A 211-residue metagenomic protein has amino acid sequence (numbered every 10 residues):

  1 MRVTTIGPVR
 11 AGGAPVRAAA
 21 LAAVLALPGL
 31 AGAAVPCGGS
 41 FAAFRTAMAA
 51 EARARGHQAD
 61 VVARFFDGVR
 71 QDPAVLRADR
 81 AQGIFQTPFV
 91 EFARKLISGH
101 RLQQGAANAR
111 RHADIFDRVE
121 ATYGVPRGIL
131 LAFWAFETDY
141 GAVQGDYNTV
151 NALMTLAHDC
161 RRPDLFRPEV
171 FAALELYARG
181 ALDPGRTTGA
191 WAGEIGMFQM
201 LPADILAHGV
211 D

Functional and structural regions predicted by a protein language model:
R2-A20: Bacterial N-terminal signal peptides that target proteins for export
R17-G29: Bacterial N-terminal signal peptides
A31-A34: Boundary at the C-terminal end of the N-terminal hydrophobic targeting segment
P36-G38: Sequence contexts marking disulfide-bonded cysteines in secreted/extracellular proteins
S40-A59, A63: Mature N-terminal segment immediately following signal peptide/propeptide cleavage in secreted/periplasmic
H57-D211: Catalytic glycan-binding domains that act on GlcNAc-containing polysaccharides
